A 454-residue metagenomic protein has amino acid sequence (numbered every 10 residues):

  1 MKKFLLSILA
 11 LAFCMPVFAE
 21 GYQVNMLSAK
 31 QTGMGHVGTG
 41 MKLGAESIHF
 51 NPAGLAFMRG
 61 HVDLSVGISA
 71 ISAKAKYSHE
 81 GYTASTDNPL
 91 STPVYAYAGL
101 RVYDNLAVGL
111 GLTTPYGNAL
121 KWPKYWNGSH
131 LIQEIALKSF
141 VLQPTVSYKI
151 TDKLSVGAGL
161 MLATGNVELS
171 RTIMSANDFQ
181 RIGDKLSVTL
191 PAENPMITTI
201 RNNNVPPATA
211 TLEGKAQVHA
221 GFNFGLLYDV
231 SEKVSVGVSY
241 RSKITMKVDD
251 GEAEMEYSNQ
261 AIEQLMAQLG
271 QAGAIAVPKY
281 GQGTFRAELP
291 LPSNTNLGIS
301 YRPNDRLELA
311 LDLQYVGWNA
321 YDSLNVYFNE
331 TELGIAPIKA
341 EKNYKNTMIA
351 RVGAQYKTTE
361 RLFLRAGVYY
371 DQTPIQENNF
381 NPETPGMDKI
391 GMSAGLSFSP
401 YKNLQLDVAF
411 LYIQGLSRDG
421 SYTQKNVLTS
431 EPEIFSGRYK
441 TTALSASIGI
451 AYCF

Functional and structural regions predicted by a protein language model:
F4-F13: Sec-dependent N-terminal signal peptides
M15-A19: Sec/Tat signal peptide C-region and signal peptidase I cleavage site
E20-G33, T39, G60, A75-T83 (+1 more regions): Outer-membrane beta-barrel porins/channels
G44-I71: N-terminal, post-signal-peptide region of Sec/Tat-exported proteins
T86: Conserved active-site "lid/cap" helical segment
